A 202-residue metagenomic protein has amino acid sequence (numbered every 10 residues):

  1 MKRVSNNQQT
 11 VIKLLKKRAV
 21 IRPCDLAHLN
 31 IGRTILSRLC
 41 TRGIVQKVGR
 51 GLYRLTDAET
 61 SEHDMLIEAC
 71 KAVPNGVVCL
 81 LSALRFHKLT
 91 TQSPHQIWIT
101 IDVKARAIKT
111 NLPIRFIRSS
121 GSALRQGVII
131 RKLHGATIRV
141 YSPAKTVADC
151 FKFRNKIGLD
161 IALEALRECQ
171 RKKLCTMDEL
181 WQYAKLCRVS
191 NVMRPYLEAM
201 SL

Functional and structural regions predicted by a protein language model:
K2-D25, L29, I35, C40 (+1 more regions): Nucleic-acid-binding surface
G43-R50: A short, conserved structural fragment
